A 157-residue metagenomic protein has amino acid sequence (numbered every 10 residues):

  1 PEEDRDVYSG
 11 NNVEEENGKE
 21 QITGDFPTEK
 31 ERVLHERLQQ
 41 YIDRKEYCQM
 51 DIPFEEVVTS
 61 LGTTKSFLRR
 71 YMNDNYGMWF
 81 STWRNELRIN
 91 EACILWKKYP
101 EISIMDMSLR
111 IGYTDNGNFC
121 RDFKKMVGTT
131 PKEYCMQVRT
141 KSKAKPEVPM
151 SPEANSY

Functional and structural regions predicted by a protein language model:
E2-L109, D122-K125, K132-E133, Q137-Y157: Membrane-proximal linker segments that couple transmembrane helices to downstream signaling/catalytic modules
K65, D115-G117: The DNA-contacting recognition helix of HTH DNA-binding domains and analogous helical DNA-recognition elements
G112: Gly/Ala-rich beta-loop-alpha elbow adjacent to hydrolase catalytic centers
